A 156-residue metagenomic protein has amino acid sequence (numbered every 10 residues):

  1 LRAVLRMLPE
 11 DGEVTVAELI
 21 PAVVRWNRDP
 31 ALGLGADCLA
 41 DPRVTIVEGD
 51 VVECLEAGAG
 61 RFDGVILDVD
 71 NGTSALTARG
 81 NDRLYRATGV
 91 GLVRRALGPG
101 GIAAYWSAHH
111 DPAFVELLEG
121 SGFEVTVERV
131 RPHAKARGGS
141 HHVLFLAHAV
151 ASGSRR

Functional and structural regions predicted by a protein language model:
L1-L97, Y105-W106, E116, S121 (+4 more regions): The AdoMet/dcAdoMet-binding core of the Class I SAM-like
A108-H110: Active-site beta-loop-alpha junctions enriched in small/polar residues
P112-V115, R156: Class I (Rossmann-like) S-adenosyl-L-methionine-dependent methyltransferase catalytic domain, capturing the SAM-binding
F145-R156: C-terminal lobe and adjacent flexible extensions of AdoMet/dcAdoMet transferase-like proteins
